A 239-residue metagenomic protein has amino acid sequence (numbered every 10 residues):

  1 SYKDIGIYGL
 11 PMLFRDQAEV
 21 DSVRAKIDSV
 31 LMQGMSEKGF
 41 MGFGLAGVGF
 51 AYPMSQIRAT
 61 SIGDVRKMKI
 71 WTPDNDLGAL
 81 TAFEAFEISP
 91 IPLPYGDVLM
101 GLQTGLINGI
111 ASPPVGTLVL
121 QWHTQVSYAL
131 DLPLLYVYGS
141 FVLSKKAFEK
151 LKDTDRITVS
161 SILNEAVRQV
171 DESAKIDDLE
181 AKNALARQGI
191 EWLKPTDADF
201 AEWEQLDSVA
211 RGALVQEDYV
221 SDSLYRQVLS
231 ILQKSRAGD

Functional and structural regions predicted by a protein language model:
S1-E19, M35-D239: N-terminal secretory/targeting leader peptides
D21-Q33: Signature of the catalytic double-stranded beta-helix
